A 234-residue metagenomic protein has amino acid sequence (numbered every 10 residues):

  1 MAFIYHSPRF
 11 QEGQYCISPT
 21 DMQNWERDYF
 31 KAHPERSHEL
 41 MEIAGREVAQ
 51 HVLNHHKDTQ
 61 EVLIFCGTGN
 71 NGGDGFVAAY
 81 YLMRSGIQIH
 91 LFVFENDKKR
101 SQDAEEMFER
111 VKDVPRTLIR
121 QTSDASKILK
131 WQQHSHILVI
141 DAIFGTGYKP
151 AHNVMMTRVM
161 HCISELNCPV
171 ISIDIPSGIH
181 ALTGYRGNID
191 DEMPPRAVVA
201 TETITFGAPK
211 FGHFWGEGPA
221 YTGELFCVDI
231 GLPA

Functional and structural regions predicted by a protein language model:
M1-D58, A234: Positively charged, low-complexity intrinsically disordered leader regions
A2-S18, N24, H136-A234: YjeF_N-associated NAD(P)HX repair module
I17-T20, E35-E47, G73, Q102 (+5 more regions): Conserved active-site and cofactor/substrate-binding residues in soluble primary-metabolism enzymes
F30-H33, V52, H56, P115 (+4 more regions): Structural signal for hydrophobic packing residues in well-ordered secondary-structure cores of soluble enzyme domains
R36-L40, G67, E192: Residues at the start of alpha-helices and the adjacent loop-to-helix junctions
A49-I143, K149-I173: Nucleotide and nucleotide-moiety/phosphate-recognizing core
